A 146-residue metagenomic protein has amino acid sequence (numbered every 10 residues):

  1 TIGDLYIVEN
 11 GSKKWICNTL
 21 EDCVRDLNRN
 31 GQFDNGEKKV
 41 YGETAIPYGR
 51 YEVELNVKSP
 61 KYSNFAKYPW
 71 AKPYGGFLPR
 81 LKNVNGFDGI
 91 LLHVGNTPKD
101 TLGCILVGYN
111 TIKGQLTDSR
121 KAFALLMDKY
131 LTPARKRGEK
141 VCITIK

Functional and structural regions predicted by a protein language model:
T1-V141, K146: Cell wall/extracellular polymer interaction/catalysis modules
